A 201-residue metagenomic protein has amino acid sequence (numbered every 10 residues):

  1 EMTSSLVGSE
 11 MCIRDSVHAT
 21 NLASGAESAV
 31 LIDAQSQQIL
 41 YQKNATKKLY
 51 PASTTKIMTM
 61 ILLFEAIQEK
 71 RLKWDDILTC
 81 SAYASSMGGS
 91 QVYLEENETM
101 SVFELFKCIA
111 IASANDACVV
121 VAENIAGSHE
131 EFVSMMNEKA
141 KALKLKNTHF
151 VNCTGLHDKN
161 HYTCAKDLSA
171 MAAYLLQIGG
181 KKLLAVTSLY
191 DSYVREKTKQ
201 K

Functional and structural regions predicted by a protein language model:
E1-D15: Single conserved hydrophobic/aromatic residue that forms the stacking wall/gate of nucleotide- or nucleobase-binding
V17-Q42: A short, well-structured edge-of-sheet supersecondary motif
S36-Q37, Y50-L78, L168: Active-site SXXK
Q38-A45, A114-N115, V119: Acidic/histidine-rich, surface-exposed loop or edge segments in extracytoplasmic proteins
S53, E69-V92, T187-K199: Short, glycine/proline-biased beta-turn/loop segments that scaffold the active-site neighborhood
D76-E96, M136-H149: Active-site helix/loop module of the DD-peptidase/beta-lactamase fold, centered on the serine-lysine SxxK catalytic
S86-C118, K201: Conserved catalytic neighborhood of penicillin-recognizing serine enzymes
S113-K201: A conserved catalytic-loop motif detector
